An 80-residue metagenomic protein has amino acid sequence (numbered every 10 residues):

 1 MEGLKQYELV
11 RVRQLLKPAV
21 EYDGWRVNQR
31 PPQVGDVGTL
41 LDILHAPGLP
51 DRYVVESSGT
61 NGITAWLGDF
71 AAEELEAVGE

Functional and structural regions predicted by a protein language model:
M1-E80: Basic/aromatic-rich interaction segments and small domains that mediate binding to polyanionic partners
